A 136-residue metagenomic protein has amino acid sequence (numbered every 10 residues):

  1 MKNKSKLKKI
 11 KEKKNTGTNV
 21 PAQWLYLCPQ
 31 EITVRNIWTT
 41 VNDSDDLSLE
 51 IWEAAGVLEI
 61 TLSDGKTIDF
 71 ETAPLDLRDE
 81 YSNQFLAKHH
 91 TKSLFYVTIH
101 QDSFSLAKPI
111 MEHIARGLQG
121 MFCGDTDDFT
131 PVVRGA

Functional and structural regions predicted by a protein language model:
M1-W24, C28, I32-S48, S63 (+2 more regions): Acidic, proline/glycine-rich low-complexity IDRs
P29-D102: Short, intrinsically disordered low-complexity segments
